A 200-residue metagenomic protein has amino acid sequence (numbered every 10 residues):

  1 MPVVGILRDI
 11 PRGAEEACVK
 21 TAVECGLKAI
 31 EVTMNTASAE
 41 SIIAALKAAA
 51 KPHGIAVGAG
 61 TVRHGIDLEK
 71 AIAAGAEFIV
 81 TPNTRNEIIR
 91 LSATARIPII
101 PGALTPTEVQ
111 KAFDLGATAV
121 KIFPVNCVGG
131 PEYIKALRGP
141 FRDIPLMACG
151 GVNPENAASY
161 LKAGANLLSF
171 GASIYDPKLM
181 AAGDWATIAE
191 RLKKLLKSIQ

Functional and structural regions predicted by a protein language model:
M1-A74, T94, D143, P154-E155 (+1 more regions): Conserved N-terminal beta1-alpha1 strand-loop-helix module at the mouth
R8-P11, A59-G65, T81-R85, P101-P106 (+2 more regions): Glycine-rich beta-to-alpha transition loops that act as phosphate-gripper elements at the mouths of alpha/beta enzyme
V23-K28, A50-H53, A73-I79, T94-I100 (+3 more regions): Glycine-enriched alpha-helix->loop->beta-strand junction motifs that scaffold or abut catalytic
I42-K47, F113, I134, Y160: Distinct, well-ordered alpha-helical segments
H64-A74, T107-L115, V152-L168: Catalytic cores of alpha/beta
F78-I88, K121-G130, A165-W185: Glycine-rich phosphate-binding active-site loops on the catalytic face of alpha/beta enzymes
R85-A119, F123-V128: Histidine/lysine/aspartate-rich catalytic loop segments that bind and position anionic ligands
I134, G139-Q200: Hydrophobic secondary-structure block in the mid-to-C-terminal portion of proteins
